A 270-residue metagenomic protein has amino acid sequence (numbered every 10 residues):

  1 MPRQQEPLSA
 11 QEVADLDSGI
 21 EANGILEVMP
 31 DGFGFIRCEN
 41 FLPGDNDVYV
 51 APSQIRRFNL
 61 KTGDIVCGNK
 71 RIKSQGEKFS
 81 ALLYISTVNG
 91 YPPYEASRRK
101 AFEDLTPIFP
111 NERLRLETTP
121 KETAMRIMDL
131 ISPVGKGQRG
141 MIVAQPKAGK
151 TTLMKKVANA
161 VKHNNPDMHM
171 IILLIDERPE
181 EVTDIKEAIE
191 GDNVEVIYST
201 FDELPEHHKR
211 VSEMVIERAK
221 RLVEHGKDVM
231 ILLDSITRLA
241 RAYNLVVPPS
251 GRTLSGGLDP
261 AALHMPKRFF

Functional and structural regions predicted by a protein language model:
P2-A96: N-terminal "pre-motor" subdomain/linker immediately upstream of P-loop NTPase catalytic cores
A14-A22, T123-I127, V215-K220, F269: Phosphate-interacting basic helix/loop segments used at nucleotide- and nucleic-acid interfaces
S18-I20, V28-G32, L42-G44, L60-D64 (+8 more regions): Short flexible coil/turn linkers enriched for glycine and charged/polar residues that connect secondary-structure
I25-E27, F35, Y49, C67 (+6 more regions): Structured core elements
L26, R71-I72, Y84, G90-I127: Intrinsically disordered, low-complexity regulatory segments
G32, F41-L42, Q54, R71-G76 (+7 more regions): Conserved nucleotide-binding/hydrolysis micro-motifs of P-loop NTPases
I108, R113-S212: Phosphate-binding glycine-rich loops and their immediate beta-loop-alpha structural context
I189-N193, I197, P205-F270: Conserved P-loop NTPase nucleotide-binding/switch module
